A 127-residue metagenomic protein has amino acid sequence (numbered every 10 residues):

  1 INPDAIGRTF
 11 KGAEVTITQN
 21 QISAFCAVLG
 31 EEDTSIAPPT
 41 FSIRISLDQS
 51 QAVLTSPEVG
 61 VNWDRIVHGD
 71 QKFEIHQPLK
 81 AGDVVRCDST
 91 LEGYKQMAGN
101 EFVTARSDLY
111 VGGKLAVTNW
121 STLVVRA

Functional and structural regions predicted by a protein language model:
I1, I75-A127: HotDog/MaoC-like acyl-thioester-processing domains
I1-D70: Hot-dog-fold acyl-thioester-processing enzymes
